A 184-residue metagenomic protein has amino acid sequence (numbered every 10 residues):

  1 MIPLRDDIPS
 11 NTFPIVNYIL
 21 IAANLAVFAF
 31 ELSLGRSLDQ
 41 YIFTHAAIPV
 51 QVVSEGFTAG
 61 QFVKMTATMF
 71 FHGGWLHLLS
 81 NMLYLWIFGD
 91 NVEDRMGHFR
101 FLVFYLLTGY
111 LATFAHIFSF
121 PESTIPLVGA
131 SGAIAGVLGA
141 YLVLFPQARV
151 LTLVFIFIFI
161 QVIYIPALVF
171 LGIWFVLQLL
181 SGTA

Functional and structural regions predicted by a protein language model:
M1-A184: A detector for small-residue-rich transmembrane helices and their helix-helix packing motifs
